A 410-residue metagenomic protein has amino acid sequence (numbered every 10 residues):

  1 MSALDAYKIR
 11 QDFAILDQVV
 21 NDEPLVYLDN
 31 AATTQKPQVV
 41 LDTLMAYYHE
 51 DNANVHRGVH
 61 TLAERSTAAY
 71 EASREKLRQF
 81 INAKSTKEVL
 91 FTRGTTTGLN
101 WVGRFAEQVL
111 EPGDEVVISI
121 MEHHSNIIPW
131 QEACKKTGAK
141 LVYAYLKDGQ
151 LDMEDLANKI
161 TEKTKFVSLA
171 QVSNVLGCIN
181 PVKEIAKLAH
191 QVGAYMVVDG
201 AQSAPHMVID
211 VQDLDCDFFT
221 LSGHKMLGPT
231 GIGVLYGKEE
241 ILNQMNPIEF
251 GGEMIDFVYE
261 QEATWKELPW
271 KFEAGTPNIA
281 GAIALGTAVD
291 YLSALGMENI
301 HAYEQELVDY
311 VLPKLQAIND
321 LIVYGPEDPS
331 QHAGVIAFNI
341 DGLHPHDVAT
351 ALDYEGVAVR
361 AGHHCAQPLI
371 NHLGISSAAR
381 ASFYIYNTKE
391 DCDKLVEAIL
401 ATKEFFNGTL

Functional and structural regions predicted by a protein language model:
M1-L410: Pyridoxal 5′-phosphate
